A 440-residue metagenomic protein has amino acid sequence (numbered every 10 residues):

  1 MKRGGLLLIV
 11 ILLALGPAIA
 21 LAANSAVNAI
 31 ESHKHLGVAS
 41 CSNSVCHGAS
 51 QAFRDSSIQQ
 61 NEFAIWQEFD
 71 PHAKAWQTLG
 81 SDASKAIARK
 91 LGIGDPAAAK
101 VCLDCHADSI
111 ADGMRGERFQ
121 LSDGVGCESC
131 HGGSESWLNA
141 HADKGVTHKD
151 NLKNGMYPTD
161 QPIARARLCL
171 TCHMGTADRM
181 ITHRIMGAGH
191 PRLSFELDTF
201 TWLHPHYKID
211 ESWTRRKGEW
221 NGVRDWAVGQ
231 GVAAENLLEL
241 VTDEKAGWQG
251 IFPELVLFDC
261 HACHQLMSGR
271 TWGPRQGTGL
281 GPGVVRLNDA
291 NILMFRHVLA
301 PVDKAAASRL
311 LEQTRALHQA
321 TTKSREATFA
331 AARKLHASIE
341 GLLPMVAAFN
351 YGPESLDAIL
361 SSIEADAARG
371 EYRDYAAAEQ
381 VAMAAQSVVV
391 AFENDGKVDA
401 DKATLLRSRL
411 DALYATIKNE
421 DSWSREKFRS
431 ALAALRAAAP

Functional and structural regions predicted by a protein language model:
M1-G4: Positively charged n-region of N-terminal signal peptides that target proteins for export
L8-A18: Bacterial N-terminal signal peptides
A23-A29, S50-R89, E117-V125, G133-Y375 (+1 more regions): Primarily the internal scaffold of c-type cytochrome electron-transfer domains, especially repeated/multiheme c-type
N24-S44, G48: Short N-terminal segments immediately surrounding and downstream of signal-peptide cleavage
K34-N43, D95, A99, G124 (+2 more regions): Residues immediately within or flanking Cys/His clusters that coordinate Zn2+ in small zinc-binding modules
A39-H47, L103, E128, L170 (+1 more regions): Cys/His/Pro-rich metal-binding microdomains
R89-E128: Post-signal peptide N-terminal segment of secreted/secretory-pathway proteins
A365-Y372, A376-P440: A cross-kingdom marker for long, charged
